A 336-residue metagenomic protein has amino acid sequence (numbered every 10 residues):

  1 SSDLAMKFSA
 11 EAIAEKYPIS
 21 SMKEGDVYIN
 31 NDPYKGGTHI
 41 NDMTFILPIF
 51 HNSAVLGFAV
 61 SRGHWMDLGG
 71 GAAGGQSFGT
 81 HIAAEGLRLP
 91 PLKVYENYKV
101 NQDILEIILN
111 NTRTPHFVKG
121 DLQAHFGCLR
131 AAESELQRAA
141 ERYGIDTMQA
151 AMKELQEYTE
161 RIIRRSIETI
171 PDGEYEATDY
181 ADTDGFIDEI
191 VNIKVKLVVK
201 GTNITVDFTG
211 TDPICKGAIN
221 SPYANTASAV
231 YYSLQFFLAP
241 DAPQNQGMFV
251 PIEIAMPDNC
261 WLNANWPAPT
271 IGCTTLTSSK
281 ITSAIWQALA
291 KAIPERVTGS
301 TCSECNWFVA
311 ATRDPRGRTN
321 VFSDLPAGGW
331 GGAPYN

Functional and structural regions predicted by a protein language model:
S2-N336: Glycine/proline-enriched, intrinsically flexible loops and inter-domain linkers
